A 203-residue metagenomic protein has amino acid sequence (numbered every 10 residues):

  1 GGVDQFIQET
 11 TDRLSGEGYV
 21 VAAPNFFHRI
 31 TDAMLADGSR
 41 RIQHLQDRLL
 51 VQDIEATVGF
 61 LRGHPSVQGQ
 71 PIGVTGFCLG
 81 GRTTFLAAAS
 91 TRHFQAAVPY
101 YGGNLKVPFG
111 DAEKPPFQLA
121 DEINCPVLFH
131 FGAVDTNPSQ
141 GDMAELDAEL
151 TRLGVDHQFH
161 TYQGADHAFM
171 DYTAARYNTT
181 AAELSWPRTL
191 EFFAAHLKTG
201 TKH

Functional and structural regions predicted by a protein language model:
G1-H203: N-terminal cap/leader regions of alpha/beta-hydrolase-fold enzymes, predominantly small-molecule hydrolases
